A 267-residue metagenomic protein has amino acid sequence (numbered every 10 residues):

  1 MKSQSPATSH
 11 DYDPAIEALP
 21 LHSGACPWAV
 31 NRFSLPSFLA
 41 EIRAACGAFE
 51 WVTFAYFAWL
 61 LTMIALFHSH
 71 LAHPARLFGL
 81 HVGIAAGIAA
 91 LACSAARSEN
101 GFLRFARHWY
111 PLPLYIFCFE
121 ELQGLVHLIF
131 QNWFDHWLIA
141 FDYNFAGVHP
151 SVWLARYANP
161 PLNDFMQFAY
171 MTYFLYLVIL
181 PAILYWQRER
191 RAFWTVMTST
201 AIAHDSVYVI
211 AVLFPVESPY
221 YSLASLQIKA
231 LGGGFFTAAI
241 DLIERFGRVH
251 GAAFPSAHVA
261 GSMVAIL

Functional and structural regions predicted by a protein language model:
S3, P20, C26-I84, F102-Y176: N-terminal transmembrane-helix/juxtamembrane module of multi-pass inner/ER membrane proteins
Q4, H10-Y12, H22: Low-complexity, intrinsically disordered or signal/transmembrane-proximal segments
A86-A90, I116, E120, Y176-I179 (+2 more regions): Alpha-helical transmembrane segments
A89-N100, I183-R190, I266-L267: Structural signal for the C-terminal ends of transmembrane alpha-helices and the immediately following loop
F105-P113, V178-P215, S222-L223: Interfacial segments of alpha-helical transmembrane regions
E120-H136, A203-A230: Transmembrane alpha-helix/helix-exit interface in multi-pass inner-membrane proteins
Q167-R188, S256-L267: Transmembrane alpha-helical segments in integral membrane proteins
V209-L267: Membrane-interfacial catalytic/cofactor-binding modules of polytopic membrane enzymes
